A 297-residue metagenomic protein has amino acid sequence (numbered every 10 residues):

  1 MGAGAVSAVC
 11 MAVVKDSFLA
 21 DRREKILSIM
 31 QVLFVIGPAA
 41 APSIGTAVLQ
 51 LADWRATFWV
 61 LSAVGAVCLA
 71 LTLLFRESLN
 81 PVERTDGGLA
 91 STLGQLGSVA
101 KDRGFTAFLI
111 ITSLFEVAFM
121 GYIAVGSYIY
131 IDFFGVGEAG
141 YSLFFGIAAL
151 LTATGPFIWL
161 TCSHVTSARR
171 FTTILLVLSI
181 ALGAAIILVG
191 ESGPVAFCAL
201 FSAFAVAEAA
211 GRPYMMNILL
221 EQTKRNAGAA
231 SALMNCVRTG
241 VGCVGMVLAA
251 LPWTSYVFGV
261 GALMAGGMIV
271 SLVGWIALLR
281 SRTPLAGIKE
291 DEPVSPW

Functional and structural regions predicted by a protein language model:
M1-F34: Cytoplasmic helix-loop-helix junction between adjacent transmembrane helices in 12-TM secondary transporters
V6-F18, A209-T223: Intracellular juxtamembrane helix-capping segments at the cytosolic ends of symmetry-related transmembrane helices
A20, I26-L73: Helix-loop-helix hairpin linking two adjacent transmembrane segments in secondary transporters
S62-V82, W275-L278: C-terminal membrane-cytosol helix-exit motif in multi-pass small-molecule transporters
S78-F108: Juxtamembrane intracellular "pre-TM" segments in multi-pass secondary transporters
G155-A168, W253: Helix-to-loop junctions at the C-terminal end of transmembrane segments in multipass secondary transporters
R170-Y214: C-terminal transmembrane helical hairpin of 12-TM major facilitator-type secondary transporters
I218-T254, L263-M264: A late C-terminal transmembrane helix in Major Facilitator Superfamily
